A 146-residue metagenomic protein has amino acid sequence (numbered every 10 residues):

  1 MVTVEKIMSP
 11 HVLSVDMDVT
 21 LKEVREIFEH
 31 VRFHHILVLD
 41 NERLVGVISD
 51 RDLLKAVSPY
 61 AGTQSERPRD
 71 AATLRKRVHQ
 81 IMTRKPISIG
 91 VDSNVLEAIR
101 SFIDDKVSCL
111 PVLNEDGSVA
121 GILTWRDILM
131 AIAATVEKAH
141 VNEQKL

Functional and structural regions predicted by a protein language model:
M1-H11, S49-I87, N94, I99-I103 (+1 more regions): Tandem CBS (Bateman) regulatory domains
V15-R32, V38-L39, S88-K106, L113 (+1 more regions): The conserved cystathionine-beta-synthase
F28-V31, I36-D52, F102, L110-R126: A glycine-centered beta-loop-beta connector
H35, E42-R43, Q64-R67, L74-K76 (+3 more regions): Short, surface-exposed, polar/charged, turn-prone segments marking secondary-structure boundaries
